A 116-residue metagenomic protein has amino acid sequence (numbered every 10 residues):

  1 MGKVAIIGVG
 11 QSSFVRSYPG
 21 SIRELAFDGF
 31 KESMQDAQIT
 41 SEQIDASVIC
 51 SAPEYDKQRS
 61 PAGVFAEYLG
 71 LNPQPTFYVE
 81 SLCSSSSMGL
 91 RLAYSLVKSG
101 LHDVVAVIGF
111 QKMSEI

Functional and structural regions predicted by a protein language model:
M1-T76, S95-K98, A106-I116: Conserved "HGTGT" condensation-loop signature of ketosynthase/thiolase-family condensing enzymes that catalyze
T76-S86: Active-site nucleophile and cofactor-binding loops and adjacent substrate-binding regions of central metabolic enzymes
S87-S95: Conserved phosphate-binding catalytic cores of ATP/NTP-utilizing and phosphoryl-transfer enzymes
H102: Gly/Pro- and small hydrophobic-enriched strand-loop and loop-to-helix capping segments that sit at the rims
